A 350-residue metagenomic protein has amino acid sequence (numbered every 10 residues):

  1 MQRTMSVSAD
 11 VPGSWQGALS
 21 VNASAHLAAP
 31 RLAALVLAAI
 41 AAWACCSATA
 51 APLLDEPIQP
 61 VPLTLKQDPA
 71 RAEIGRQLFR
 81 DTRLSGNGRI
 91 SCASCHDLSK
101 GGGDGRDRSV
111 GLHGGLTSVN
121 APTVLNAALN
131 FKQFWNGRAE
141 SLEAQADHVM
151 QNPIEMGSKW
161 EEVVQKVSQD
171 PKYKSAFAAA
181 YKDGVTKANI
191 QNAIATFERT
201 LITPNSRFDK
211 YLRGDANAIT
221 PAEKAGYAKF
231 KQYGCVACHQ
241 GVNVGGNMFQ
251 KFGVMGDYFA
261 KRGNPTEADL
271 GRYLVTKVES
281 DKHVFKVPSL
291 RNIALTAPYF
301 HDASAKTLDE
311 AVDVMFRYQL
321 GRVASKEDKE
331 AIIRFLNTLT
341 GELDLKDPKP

Functional and structural regions predicted by a protein language model:
Q2-S6, G13-W15, S20-V21, L32 (+1 more regions): Periplasmic c-type cytochrome electron-transfer domains
S8-A9, V36: Intrinsically disordered, low-complexity regions enriched in Ser/Pro/Gly/Gln/His and often acidic
P12-G13, A41: Alpha-helical transmembrane segments and their juxtamembrane interfaces
A33-A44: Bacterial N-terminal signal peptides
